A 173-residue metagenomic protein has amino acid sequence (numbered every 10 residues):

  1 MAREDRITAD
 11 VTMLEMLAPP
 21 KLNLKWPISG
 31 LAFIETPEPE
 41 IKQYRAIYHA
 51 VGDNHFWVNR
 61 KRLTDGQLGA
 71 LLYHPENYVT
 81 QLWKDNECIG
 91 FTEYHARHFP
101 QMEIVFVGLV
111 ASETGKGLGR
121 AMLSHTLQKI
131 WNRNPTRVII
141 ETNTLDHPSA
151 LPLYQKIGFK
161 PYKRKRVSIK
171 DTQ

Functional and structural regions predicted by a protein language model:
M1-A32, P37: Acyl-donor-binding surface of acyltransferase catalytic domains
W26-N59: Short amphipathic alpha-helix that is part of the acyltransferase structural core
L63, L72-L109: A conserved beta-strand-loop-helix scaffold within acyl/acetyltransferase catalytic domains
Y78, T136, K160: Short acidic/polar active-site loop segments enriched in Thr and Asp
L109, G115-N132, L151-K156: Conserved acetyl-CoA-binding loop-helix of GNAT-fold acetyltransferases
I130-T142: Conserved GNAT acetyl-CoA-binding A-motif
I140-A150, Y162, V167-Q173: Conserved beta-strand-loop-alpha-helix junction that forms the acyl-donor binding cleft
